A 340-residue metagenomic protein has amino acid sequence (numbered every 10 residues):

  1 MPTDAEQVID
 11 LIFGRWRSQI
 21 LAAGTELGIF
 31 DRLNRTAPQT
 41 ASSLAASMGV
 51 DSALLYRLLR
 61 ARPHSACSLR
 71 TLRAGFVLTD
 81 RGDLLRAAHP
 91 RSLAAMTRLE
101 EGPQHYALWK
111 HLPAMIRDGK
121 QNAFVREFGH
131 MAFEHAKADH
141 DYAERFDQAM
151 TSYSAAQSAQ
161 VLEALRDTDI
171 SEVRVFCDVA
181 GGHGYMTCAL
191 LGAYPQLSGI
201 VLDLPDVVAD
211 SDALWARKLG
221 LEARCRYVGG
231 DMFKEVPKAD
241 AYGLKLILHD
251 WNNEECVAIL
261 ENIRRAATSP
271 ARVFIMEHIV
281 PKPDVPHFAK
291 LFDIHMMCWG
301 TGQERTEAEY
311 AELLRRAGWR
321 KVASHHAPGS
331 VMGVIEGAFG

Functional and structural regions predicted by a protein language model:
M1-R70, R81, D167-G340: Alpha-helical subdomain
D4-R35, A46-R174: Conserved Class I S-adenosyl-L-methionine-dependent methyltransferase catalytic core
